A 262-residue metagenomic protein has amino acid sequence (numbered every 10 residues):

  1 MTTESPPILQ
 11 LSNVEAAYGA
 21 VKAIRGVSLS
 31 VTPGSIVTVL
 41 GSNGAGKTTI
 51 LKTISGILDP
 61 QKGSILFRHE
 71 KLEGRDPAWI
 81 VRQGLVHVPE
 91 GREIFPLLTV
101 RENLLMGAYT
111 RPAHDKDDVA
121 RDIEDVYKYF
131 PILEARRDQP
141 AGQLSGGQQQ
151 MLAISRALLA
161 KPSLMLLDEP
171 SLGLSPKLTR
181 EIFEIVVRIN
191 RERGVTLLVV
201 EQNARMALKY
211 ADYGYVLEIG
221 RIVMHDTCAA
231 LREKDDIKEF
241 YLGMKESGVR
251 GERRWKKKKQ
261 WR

Functional and structural regions predicted by a protein language model:
G19, V37, R75, V100-R121 (+2 more regions): ABC-type ATPase nucleotide-binding domains, specifically the catalytic core motifs of the NBD
L40-S42: The feature captures the beta-strand-to-loop junction immediately N-terminal to the Walker
S55: Helix-to-loop junction immediately C-terminal to a conserved catalytic motif
G63-L72, Q83, D117-I123, K128: Conserved ABC transporter NBD signature motif
L98, Q143-L144, A157-L158: ABC ATPase signature
L159-S163, E169: A short, proline-enriched helix->beta-strand linker immediately N-terminal to the Walker B motif in ABC-type P-loop
R180-G194: Helical segment within the ABC ATPase nucleotide-binding domain
